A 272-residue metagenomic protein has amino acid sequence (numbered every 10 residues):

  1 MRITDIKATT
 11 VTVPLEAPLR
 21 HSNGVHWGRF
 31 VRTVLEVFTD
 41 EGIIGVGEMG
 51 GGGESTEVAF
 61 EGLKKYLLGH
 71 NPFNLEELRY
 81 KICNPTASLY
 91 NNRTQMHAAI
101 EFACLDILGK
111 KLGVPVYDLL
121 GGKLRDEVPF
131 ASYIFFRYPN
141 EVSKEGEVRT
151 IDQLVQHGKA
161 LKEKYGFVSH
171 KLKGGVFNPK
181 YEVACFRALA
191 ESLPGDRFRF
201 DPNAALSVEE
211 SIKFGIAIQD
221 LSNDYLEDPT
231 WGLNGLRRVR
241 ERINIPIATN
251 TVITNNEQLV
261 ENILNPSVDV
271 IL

Functional and structural regions predicted by a protein language model:
M1, A98, D126, Y165 (+2 more regions): Structured loop/turn residues at beta-strand edges in well-structured enzyme cores
M1-V46: Structured beta-strand/loop patches that form or line metal/cofactor-binding pockets in enzymes
I3, G42, L63, I100 (+5 more regions): Conserved, mostly hydrophobic/aromatic
I6, F38-L112: Metal- or metallocofactor-binding catalytic centers and their adjacent structured scaffolds across diverse enzyme
Y90, P129-V155, G174-G175, N203-S207 (+1 more regions): Active-site mouth loops of central-metabolism enzymes
A103-P139: Glycine-rich, aromatic-flanked loop segments that form ligand/cofactor-binding clefts across common enzyme folds
H157-H170: Catalytic domains of carbohydrate-active enzymes, especially glycoside hydrolases
G174-L272: Catalytic core of soluble alpha/beta enzymes
